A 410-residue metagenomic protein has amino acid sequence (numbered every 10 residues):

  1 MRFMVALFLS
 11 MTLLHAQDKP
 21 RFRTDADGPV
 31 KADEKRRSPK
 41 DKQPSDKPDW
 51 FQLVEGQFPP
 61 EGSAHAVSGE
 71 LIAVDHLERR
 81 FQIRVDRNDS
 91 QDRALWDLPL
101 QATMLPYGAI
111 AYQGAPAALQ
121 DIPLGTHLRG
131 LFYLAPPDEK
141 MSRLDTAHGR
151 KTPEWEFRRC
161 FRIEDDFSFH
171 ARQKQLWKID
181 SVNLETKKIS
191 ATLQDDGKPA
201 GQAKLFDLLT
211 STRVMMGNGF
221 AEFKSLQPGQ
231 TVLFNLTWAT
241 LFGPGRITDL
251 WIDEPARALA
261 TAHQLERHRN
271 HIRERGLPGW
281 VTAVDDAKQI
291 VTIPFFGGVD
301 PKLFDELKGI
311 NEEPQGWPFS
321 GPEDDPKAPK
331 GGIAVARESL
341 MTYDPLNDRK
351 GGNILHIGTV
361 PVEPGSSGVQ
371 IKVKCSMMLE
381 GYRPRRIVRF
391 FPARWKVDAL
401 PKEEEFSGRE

Functional and structural regions predicted by a protein language model:
V5-A16: Hydrophobic h-region of N-terminal signal peptides that target proteins for export in Gram-negative bacteria
H15-Y107, A111-E410: Short, flexible, surface-exposed loop segments at domain boundaries
